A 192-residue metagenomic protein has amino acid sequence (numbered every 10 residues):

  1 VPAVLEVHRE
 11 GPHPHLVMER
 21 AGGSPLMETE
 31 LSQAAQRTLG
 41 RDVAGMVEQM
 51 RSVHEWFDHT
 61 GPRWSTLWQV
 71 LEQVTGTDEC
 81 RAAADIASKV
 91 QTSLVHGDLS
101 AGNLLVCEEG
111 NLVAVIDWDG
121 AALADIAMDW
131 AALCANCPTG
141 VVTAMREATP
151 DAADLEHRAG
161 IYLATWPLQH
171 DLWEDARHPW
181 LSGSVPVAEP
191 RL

Functional and structural regions predicted by a protein language model:
V1-D58: ATP-binding pocket architecture of kinase catalytic cores
V4, P14, R81-W130: Active-site acidic catalytic loop and adjacent metal/ATP-binding pocket of ATP-dependent phosphoryl transfer enzymes
V7, T66-L67, L133, Y162: Short acidic/histidine-centered micro-motifs embedded in hydrophobic/aromatic stretches that mark compact functional
L16, R41-K89: Active-site catalytic-loop/activation-segment of kinase and kinase-like phosphoryl-transfer enzymes
A21-G22, E109-N111, P138: Short loop segments at secondary-structure junctions
L26, G120-I126, A131-L192: Helix-rich C-terminal or lid/interface subdomains of diverse kinases
A35, L39, Q91, L155: Conserved acidic
A35, L39-D42, D98, I126 (+1 more regions): An acidic site on a long C-lobe helix of protein kinase domains
